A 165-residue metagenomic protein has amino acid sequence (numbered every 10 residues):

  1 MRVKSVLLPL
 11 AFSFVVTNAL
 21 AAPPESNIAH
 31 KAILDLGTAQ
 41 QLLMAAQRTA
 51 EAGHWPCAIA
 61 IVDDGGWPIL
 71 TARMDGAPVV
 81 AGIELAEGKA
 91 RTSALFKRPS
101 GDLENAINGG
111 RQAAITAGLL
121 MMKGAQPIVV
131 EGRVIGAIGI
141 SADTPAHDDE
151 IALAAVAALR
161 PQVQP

Functional and structural regions predicted by a protein language model:
M1-S5: Positively charged n-region of N-terminal signal peptides that target proteins for export
L7-N18: Bacterial N-terminal signal peptides
A22-P165: Flexible, solvent-exposed loop/hinge segments and secondary-structure transition points
